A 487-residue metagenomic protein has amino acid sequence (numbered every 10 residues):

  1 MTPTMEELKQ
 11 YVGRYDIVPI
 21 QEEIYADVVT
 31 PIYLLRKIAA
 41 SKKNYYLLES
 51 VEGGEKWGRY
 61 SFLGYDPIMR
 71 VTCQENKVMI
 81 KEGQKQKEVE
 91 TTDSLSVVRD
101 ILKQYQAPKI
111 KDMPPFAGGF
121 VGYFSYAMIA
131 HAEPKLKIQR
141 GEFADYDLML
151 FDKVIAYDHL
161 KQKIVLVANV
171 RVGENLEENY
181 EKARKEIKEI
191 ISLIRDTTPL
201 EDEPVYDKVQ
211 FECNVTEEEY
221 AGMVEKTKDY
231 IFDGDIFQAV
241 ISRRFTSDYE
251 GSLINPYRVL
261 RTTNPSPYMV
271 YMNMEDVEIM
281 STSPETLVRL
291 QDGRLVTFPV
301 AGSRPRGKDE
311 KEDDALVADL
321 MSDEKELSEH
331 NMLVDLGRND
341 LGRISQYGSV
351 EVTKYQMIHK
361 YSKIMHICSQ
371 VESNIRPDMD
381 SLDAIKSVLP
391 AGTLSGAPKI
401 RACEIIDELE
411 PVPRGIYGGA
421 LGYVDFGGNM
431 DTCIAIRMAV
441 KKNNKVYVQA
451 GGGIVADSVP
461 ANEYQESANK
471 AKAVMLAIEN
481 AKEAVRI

Functional and structural regions predicted by a protein language model:
M1-I487: Extended alpha-helical targeting/anchoring segments, especially N-terminal organellar/secretory targeting helices
